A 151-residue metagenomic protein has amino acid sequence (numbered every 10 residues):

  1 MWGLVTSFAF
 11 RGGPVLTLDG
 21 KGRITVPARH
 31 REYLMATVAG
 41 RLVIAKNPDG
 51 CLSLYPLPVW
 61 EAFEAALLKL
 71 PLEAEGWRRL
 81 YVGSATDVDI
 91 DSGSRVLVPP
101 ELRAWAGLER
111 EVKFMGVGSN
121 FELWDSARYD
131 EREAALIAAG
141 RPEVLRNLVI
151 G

Functional and structural regions predicted by a protein language model:
M1-P14, G20-K21, H30-V88, S92-G93 (+1 more regions): Flexible "stalk/tail and boundary" regions
